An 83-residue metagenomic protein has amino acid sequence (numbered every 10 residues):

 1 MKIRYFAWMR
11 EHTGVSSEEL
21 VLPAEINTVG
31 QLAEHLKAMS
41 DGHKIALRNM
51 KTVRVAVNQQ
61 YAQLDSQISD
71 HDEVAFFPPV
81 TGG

Functional and structural regions predicted by a protein language model:
M1-T81: Ubiquitin-like/PB1-type beta-grasp interaction modules and other compact soluble beta-rich domains
